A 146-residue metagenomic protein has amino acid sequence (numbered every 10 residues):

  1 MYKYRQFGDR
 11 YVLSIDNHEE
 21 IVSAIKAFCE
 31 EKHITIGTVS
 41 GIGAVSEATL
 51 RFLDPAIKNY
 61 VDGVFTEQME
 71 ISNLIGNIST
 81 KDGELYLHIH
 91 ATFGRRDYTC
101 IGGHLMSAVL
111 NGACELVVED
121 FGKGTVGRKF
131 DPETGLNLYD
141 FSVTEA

Functional and structural regions predicted by a protein language model:
M1-H88, T92-A146: N-terminal intrinsically disordered, cationic/polar leader segments that include organellar targeting peptides
